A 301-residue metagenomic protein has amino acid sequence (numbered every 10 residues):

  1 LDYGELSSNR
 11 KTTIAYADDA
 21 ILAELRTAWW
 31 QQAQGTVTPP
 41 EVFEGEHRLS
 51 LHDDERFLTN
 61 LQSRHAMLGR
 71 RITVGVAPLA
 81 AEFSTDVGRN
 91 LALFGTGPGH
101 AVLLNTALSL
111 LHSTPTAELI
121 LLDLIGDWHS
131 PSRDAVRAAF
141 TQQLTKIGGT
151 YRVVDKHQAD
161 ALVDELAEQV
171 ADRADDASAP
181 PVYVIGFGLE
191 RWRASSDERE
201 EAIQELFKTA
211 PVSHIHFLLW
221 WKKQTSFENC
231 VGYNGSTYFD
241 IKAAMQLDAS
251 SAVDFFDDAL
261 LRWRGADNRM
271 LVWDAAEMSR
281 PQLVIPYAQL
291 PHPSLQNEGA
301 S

Functional and structural regions predicted by a protein language model:
L1-E118, D134-G149, D160, R193-A194 (+7 more regions): Conserved P-loop NTPase motor module
P98, T106, T114-A117, L124-W128 (+1 more regions): Conserved P-loop NTPase motor cores
